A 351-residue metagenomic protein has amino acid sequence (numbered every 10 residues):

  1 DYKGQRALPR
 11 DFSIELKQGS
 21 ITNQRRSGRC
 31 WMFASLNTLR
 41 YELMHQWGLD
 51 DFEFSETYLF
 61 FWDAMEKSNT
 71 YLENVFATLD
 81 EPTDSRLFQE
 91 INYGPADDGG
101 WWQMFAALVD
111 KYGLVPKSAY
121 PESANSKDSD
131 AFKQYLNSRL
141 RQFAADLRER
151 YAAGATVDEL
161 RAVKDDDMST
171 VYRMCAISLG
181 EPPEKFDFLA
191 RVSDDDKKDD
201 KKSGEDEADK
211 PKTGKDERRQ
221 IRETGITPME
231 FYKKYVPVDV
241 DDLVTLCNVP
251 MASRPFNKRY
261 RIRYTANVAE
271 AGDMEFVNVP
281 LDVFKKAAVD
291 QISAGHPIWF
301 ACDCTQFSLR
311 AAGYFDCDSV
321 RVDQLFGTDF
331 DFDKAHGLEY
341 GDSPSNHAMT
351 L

Functional and structural regions predicted by a protein language model:
D1-S27, M32-S343: Structured alpha-helical subdomains that flank or immediately precede key functional sites
H347-M349: Short beta-strand or tight-loop elements that sit immediately N-terminal to catalytic metal-binding acidic residues
